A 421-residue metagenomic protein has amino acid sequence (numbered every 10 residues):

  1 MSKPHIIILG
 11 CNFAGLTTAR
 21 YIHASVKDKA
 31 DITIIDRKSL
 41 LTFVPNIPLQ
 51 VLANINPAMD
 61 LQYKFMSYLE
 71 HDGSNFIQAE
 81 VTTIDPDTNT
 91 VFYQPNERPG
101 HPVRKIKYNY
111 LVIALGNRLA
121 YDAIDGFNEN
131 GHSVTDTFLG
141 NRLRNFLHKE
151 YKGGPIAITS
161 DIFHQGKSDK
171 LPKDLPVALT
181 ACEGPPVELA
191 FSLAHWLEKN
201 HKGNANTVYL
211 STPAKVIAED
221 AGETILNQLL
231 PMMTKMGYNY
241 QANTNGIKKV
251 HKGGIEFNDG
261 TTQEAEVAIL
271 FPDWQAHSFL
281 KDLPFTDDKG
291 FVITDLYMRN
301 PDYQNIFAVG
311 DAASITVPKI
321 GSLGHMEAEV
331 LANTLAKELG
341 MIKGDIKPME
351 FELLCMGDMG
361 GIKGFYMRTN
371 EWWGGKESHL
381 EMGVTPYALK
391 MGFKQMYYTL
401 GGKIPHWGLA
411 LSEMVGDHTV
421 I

Functional and structural regions predicted by a protein language model:
S2-K3, I77-K199: FAD-binding core/adjacent interface of flavoenzyme oxidoreductases
S2-Q78, L171-D220: Beta1-alpha1 glycine-rich phosphate/pyrophosphate-binding loop at the start of Rossmann-like nucleotide-binding domains
D31, H71-Y93, R98, I106 (+2 more regions): A Rossmann-like FAD-binding core segment of flavoenzymes
D31, P45-N46, T207-G222, P231-T234 (+3 more regions): N-terminal FAD-binding dinucleotide-binding subdomain shared by FAD-dependent oxidases/monooxygenases
N128-G153, T262-V267, F271-M326: FAD-site-proximal beta/loop scaffold in flavoenzymes
K152-K235, N239-Q241, S322-E352: Rossmann-like dinucleotide-binding core of oxidoreductases
A332-I421: C-terminal, flexible cofactor-proximal segment of oxidoreductases
